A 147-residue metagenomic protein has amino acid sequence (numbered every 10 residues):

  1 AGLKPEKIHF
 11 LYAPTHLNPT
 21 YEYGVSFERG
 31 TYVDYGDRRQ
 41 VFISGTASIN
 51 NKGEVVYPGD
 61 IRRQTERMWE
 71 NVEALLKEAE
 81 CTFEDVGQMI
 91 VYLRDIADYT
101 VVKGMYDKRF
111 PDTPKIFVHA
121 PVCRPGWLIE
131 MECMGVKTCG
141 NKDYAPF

Functional and structural regions predicted by a protein language model:
A1-Q88, Y92-F147: N-terminal presequence-like segments and the immediate start of the first folded domain
